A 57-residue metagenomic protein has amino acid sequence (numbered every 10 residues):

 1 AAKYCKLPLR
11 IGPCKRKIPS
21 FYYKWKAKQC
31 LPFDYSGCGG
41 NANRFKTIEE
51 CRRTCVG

Functional and structural regions predicted by a protein language model:
A1-G57: Cysteine-rich, disulfide-bonded extracellular modules and peptides in secreted proteins and receptor ectodomains
